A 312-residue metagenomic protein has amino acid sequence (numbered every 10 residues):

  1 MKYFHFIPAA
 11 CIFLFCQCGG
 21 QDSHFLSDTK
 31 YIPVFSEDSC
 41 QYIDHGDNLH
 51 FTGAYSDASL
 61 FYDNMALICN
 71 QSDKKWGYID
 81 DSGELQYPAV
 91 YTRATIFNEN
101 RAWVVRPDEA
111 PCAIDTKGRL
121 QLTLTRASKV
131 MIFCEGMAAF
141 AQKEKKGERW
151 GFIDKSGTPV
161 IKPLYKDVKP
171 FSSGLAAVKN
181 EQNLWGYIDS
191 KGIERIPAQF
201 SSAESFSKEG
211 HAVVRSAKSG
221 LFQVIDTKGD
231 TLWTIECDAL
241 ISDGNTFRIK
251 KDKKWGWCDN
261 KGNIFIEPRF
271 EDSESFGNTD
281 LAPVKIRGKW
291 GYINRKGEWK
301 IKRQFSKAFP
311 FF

Functional and structural regions predicted by a protein language model:
M1-H24: Bacterial Sec-dependent N-terminal signal peptides
C18-F312: Residue-level detector of conserved, function-critical positions
